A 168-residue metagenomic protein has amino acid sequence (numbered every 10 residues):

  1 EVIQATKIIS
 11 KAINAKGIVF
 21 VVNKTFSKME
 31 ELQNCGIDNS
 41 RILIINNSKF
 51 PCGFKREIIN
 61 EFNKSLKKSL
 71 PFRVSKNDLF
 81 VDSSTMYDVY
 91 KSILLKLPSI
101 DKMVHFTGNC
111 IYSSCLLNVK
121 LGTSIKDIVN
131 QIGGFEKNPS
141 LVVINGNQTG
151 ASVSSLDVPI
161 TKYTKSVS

Functional and structural regions predicted by a protein language model:
E1-I13: Histidine-anchored nucleotide/phosphate-binding helix
I3, K126-V129: Generic structural signal for individual residues within well-ordered alpha-helical segments across diverse proteins
S10, V129-N130: Residue-level preference for well-ordered alpha-helical positions
S10-K11, K96, P159: A general structural signal for short secondary-structure junctions and capping/turn motifs
K16, V21-I125, I132-E136: Hydrophobic alpha-helical positions that pack around
K102, G134-S168: Ferredoxin-type iron-sulfur electron-transfer modules and their immediate structural context
